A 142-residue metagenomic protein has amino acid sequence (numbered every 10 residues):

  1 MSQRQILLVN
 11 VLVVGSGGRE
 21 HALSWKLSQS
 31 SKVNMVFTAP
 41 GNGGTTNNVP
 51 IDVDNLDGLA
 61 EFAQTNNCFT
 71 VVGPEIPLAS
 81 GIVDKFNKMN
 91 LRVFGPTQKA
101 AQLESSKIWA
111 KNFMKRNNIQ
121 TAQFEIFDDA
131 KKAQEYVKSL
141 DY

Functional and structural regions predicted by a protein language model:
M1-K99: ATP-binding N-terminal substructure of ATP-dependent carboxylate-amine bond-forming enzymes
L12-V13, E104-Y142: Active-site nucleotide/adenylate-binding loops and adjacent lid/helix of ATP-dependent enzymes
